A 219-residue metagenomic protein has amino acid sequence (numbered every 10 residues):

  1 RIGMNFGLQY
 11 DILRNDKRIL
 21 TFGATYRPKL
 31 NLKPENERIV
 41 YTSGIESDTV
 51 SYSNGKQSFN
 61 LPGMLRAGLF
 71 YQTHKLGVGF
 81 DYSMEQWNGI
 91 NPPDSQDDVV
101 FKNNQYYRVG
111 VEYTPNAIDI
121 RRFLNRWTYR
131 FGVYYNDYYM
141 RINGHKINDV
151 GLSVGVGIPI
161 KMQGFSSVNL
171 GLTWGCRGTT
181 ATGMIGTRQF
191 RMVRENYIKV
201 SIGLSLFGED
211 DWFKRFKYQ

Functional and structural regions predicted by a protein language model:
R1-Q219: Outer-membrane beta-barrel porins/channels
